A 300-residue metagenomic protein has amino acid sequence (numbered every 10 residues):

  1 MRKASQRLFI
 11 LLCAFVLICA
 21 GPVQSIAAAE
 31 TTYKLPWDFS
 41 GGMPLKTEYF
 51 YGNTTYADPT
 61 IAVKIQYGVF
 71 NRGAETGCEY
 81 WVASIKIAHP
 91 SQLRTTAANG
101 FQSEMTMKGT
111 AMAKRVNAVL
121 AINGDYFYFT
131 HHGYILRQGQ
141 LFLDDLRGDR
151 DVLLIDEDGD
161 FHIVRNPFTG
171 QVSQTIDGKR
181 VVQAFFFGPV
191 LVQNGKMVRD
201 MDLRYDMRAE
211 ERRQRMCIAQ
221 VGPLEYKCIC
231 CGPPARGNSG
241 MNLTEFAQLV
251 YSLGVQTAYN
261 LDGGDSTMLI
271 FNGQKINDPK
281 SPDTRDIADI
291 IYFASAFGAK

Functional and structural regions predicted by a protein language model:
M1-L12: Bacterial N-terminal signal peptides that target proteins for export
C13-G21: Hydrophobic core
A27-V152, H162-I163: Zymogen propeptides
K46, T54-Y56, D125-L203, M207-A209: Active-site-adjacent helix-turn-beta-strand microarchitecture at beta-sheet edges that either contains or buttresses
C78, P90, D160, Q220-K227: Beta-strand-turn-beta hairpins that frame and shape the catalytic cleft of phosphate-ester-processing enzymes
S103-M107, V172-G178, G237-T244: A short, polar/proline- and glycine-enriched secondary-structure boundary/capping micro-motif
H131-G148, L154-I155, D202, D206-Q256 (+2 more regions): Conserved, well-ordered active-site substructure
